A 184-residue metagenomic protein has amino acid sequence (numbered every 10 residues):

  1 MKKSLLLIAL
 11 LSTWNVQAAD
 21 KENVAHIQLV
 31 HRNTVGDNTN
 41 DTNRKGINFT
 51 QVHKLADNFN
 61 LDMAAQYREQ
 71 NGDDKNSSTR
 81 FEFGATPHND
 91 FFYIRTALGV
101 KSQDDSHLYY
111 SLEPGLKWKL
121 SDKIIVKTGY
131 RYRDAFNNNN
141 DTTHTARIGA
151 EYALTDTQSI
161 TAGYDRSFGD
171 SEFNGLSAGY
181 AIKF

Functional and structural regions predicted by a protein language model:
M1-V24: Cleavable N-terminal export/targeting peptides
Q17-Q70: Short glycine/proline- and aromatic-enriched beta-strand/turn motifs that initiate or cap beta-hairpins
E22-I27, D57-M63, N89-T96, L120-T128 (+2 more regions): Repeated loop/turn-to-beta-strand initiation elements of outer-membrane beta-barrel proteins
T34-K45, E69-S77, V100-Y110, D134-T143 (+1 more regions): Solvent-exposed loop/turn segments connecting transmembrane beta-strands in outer-membrane beta-barrel proteins
I47-F49, F81-F83, L112-P114, I148 (+1 more regions): Membrane-embedded beta-strands of outer-membrane beta-barrel proteins, especially the hydrophobic/small aromatic
Q51-H53, A85-N89, V100, L116-W118 (+3 more regions): Residue-level signature of outer-membrane beta-barrel architecture
N76-D134: Detector for outer-membrane/organellar transmembrane beta-barrel domains, recognizing the amphipathic beta-strand
A146-L154, E172-F184: Outer-membrane beta-barrel "beta-signal"
